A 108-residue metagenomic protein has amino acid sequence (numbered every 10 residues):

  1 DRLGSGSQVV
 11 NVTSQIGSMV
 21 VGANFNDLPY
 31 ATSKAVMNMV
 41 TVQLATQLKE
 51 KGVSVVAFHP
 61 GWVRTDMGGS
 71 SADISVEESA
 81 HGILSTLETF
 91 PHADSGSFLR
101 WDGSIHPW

Functional and structural regions predicted by a protein language model:
R2: Conserved helix-to-beta-strand junction in the class I
S5-E50: Catalytic loop of short-chain dehydrogenase/reductase
Q15-G17, V63-R64, G68: Conserved sequence/active-site signature of Rossmann-fold short-chain dehydrogenase/reductase
N38-A45, V55-A57, A80-I83: Short amphipathic alpha-helical surface patches that serve as generic macromolecular interface elements
E50, A57-F58, T65, G69-W108: C-terminal helical subdomain
